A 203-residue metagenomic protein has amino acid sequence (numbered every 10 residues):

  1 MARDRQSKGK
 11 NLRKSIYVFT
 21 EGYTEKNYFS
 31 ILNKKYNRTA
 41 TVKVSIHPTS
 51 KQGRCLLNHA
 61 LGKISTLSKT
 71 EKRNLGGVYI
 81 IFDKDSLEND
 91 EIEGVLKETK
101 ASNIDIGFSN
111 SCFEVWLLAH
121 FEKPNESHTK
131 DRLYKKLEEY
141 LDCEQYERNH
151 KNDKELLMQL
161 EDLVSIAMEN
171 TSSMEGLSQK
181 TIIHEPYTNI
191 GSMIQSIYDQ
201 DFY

Functional and structural regions predicted by a protein language model:
A2-S15, K26-P48, S65-Y79, K84-Y203: C-terminal accessory helical subdomains adjacent to catalytic cores in phosphodiester- and nucleotide-handling enzymes
V18: Conserved SAM-binding loop
E21-G22: Helix N-cap/beta->alpha junction signal
S50-L56: Short, charge-patterned binding micro-sites
L57-L67: Glycine-rich, highly charged phosphate/nucleotide-binding loops
